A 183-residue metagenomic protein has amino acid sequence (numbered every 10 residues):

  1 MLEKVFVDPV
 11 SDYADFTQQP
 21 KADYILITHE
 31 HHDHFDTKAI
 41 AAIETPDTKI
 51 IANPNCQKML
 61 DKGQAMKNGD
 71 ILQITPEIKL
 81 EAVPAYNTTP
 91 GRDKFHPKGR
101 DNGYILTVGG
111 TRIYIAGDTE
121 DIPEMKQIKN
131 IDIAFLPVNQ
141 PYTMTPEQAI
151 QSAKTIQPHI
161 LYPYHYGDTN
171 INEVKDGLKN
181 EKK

Functional and structural regions predicted by a protein language model:
M1-P20, A65-K129, M144: Core dinuclear metal-dependent hydrolase active-site scaffold
V5-P9, I25-I27, P46-P54, Q64-M66 (+2 more regions): Short, hydrophobic beta-strand segments that form beta-sheet elements in well-ordered domains
V7-D8, L26-I27, E81-A85, L136 (+1 more regions): Redox-cofactor binding/interface segments in oxidoreductases and associated redox assembly factors
S11-C56, N130-F135: Active-site metal-binding motif and surrounding structural segment of the metallo-beta-lactamase
S11-D12, E30-H32, N55-Q57, G69-L72 (+2 more regions): Short, acidic/turn-prone active-site loops that include or flank metal/cofactor- and phosphate-binding residues
H29-H34, N87, H96, H165: Histidine-centered active-site/metal-ligand motif
A42-I50, P54-E81, D168, E173 (+1 more regions): Non-globular, low-confidence helical/coil segments that flank catalytic cores
I51, E120-K183: Cap/insert and terminal regions of metallo-dependent hydrolase folds
